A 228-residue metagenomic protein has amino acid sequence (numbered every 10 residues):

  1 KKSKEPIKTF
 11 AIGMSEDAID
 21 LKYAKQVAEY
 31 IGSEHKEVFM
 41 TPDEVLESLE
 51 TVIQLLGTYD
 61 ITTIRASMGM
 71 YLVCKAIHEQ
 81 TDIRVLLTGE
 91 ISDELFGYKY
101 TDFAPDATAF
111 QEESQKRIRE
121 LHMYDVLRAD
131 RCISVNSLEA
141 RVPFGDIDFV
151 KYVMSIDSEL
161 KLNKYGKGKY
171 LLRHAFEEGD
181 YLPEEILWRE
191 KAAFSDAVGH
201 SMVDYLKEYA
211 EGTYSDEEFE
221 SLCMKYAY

Functional and structural regions predicted by a protein language model:
K1-D180, D196-Y209: ATP-dependent adenylate-handling active sites, centered on carboxylate activation for C-N bond formation
P183-E190: A short alpha-helix-loop-beta-strand transition element characteristic of N-terminal alpha/beta dinucleotide-binding
A192, A197-Y228: Peripheral terminal appendages
